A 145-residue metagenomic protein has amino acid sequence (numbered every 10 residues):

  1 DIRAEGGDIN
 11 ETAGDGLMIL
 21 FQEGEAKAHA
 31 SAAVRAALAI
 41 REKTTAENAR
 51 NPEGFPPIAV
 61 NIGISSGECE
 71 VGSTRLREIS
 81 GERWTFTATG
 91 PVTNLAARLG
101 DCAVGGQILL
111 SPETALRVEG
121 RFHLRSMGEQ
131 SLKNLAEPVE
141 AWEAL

Functional and structural regions predicted by a protein language model:
D1-A32, A46-P91, V139-W142: Catalytic core of nucleotidyl cyclases, primarily class III adenylyl/guanylyl cyclases
Q22, E78-G81, A96-G100, S126: Generic, low-specificity signal for short hydrophobic/alpha-helical stretches with a mild N-terminal bias, encompassing
S31-E42: Amphipathic alpha-helical segments that line or abut small-molecule/effector binding pockets and mediate allosteric
I40-R50, E68, L95-R98, C102-G106 (+1 more regions): Conserved, well-folded catalytic cores of nucleic-acid-processing and energy-transducing macromolecular machines
C69-V71, C102-L145: Cytosolic regulatory/linker segments at or just downstream of nucleotide-handling modules in signal-transduction
V92-A96, S111: Conserved glycosyltransferase catalytic-site signature
